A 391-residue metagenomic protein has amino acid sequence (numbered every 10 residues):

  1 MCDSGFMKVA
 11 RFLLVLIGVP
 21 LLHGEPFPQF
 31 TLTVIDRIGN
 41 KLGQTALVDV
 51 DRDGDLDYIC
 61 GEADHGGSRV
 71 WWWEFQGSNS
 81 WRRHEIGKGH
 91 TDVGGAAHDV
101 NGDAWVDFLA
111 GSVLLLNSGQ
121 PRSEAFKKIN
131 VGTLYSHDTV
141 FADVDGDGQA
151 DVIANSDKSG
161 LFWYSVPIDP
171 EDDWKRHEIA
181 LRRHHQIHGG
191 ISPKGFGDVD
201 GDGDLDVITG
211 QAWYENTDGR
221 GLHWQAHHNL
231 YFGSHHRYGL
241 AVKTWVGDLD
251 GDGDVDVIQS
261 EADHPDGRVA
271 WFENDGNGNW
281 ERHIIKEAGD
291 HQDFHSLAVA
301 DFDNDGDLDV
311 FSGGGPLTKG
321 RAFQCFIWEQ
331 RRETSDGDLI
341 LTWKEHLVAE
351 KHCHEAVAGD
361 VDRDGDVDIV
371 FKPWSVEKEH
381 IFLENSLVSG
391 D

Functional and structural regions predicted by a protein language model:
M1, G18, P167-P170: Charged interaction patches that mediate protein-protein contacts
M1-C2, H84: Accessible peptide chain termini
C2-L13: Bacterial N-terminal signal peptides that target proteins for export
L14-G24: Hydrophobic h-region of N-terminal signal peptides that target proteins for export in Gram-negative bacteria
G24-D391: Beta-propeller-forming repeat regions
